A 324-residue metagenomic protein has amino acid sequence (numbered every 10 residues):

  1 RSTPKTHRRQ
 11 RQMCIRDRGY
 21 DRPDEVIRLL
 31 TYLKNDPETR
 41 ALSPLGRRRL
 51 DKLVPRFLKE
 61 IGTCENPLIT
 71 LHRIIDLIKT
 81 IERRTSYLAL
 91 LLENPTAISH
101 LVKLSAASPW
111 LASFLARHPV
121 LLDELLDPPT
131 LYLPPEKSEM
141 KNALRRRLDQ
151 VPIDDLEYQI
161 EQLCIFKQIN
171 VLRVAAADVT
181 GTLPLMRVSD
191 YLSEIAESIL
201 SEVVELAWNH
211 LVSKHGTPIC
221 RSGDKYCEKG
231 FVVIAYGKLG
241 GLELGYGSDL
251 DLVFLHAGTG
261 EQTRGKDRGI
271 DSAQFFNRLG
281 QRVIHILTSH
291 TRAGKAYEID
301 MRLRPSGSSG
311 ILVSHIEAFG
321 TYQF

Functional and structural regions predicted by a protein language model:
S2-R11, I15: Single conserved hydrophobic/aromatic residue that forms the stacking wall/gate of nucleotide- or nucleobase-binding
Y20-R83, F319-F324: Function-dense linear segments that define catalytic or interfacial modules in macromolecule-processing proteins
E38, V54-E60, I81-Y87, T96-K103 (+3 more regions): Glycine- and acidic
I69-S86, S99-P109, Y158-A177, G230-F231 (+1 more regions): Core structural elements
L133-S201, E205, R264-D267: Long, non-coiled-coil amphipathic alpha-helical linker/lever segments that couple catalytic cores to other domains
P184-F231, R278-L279: Helical scaffold of the NTase/Pol beta-like nucleotidyltransferase catalytic core
A196, V232-I234, L239-I270: Catalytic metal-binding acidic patch
G216-I234, T263-Q323: Conserved catalytic core of two-metal-ion nucleotidyltransferases
